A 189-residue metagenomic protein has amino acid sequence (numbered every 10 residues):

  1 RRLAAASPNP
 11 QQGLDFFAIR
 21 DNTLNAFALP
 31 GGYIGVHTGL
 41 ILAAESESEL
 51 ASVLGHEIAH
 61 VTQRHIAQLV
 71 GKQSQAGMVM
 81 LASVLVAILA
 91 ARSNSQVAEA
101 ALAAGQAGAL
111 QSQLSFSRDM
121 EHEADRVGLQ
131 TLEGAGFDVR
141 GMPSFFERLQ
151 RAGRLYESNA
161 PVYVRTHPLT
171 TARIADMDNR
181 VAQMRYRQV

Functional and structural regions predicted by a protein language model:
R1-N9, A43: A metal-dependent hydrolase signature that marks the N-terminal structural subdomain at the beginning of catalytic folds
F16, G108-V189: Extracytoplasmic and endomembrane cell-envelope/extracellular-matrix remodeling and assembly machinery
A18-G32: Catalytic zinc-binding patch centered on the HExxH motif and its immediate surroundings that defines zinc-dependent
G35-S52, L114-D119: Short pre-active-site segment immediately N-terminal to the catalytic Zn-binding motif
V36, S52-H60, R64-H65, A124: Active-site recognition of the HExxH zinc-binding catalytic motif
S48, I58-Q75, S93: Catalytic Zn2+-binding segment of zinc metalloproteases
V70-M78, V97-A100, G136-F146: Acidic/histidine metal-binding catalytic segments
G77-S93, A100-L110: Membrane-active amphipathic alpha-helices enriched in small hydrophobic residues
